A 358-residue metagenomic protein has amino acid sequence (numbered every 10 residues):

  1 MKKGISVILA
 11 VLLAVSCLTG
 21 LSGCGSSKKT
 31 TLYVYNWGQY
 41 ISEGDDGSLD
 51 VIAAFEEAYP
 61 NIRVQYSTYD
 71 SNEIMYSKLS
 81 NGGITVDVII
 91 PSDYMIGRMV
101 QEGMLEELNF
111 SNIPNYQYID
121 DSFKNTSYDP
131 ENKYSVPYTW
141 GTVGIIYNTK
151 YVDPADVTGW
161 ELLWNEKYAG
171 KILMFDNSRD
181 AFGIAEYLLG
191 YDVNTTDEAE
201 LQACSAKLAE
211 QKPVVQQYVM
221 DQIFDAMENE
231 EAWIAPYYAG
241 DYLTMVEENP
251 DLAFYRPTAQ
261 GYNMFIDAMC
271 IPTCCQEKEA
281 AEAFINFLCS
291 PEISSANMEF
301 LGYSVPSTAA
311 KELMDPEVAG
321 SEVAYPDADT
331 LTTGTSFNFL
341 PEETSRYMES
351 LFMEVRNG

Functional and structural regions predicted by a protein language model:
M1-L32, G358: Short, low-complexity disordered leader/linker segments with a strong preference for bacterial N-terminal type II
K28-R98, D225: Early extracytoplasmic/lumenal segment of secretory-pathway proteins
I84-V88, E106-I145, K171-L173: A structural signal for short loop-to-beta-strand junctions that line the ligand-binding cleft of periplasmic/secreted
V100-E107, D129-K133, M245-P257, A319-E322: Ligand-binding "clamshell"
E106-Q117, S135, D251-N263, P272-C275: Short beta-strand->loop
L173-N177, A181, A185, V193-R256: Ligand-binding pocket segment of bilobal, Venus flytrap-like solute-binding proteins
D267, P272-T332: Mature extracytoplasmic/periplasmic domains
D329-G358: Conserved C-terminal helix/tail region of periplasmic/extracytoplasmic solute-binding proteins
